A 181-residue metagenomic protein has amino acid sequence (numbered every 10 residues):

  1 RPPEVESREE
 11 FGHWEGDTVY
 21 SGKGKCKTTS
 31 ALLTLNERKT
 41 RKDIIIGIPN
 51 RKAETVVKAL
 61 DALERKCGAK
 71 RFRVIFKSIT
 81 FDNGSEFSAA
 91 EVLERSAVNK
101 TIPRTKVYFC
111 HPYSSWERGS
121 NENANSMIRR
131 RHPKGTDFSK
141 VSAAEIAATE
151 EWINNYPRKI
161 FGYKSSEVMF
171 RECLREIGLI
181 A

Functional and structural regions predicted by a protein language model:
R1-A31: Mobile-element integrase/transposase regions, centering on the N-terminal DNA-binding/Zn-coordinating module
R8, R73, T101-R104: Short, well-ordered coil/turn elements that cap or connect secondary structure elements
D17, L35, R41, L60 (+4 more regions): Mobile genetic element proteins and their domesticated derivatives, centered on retroelements and DNA transposons
T28, I45-K70: Active-site beta-loop-alpha junctions of metal-dependent nucleic acid enzymes, especially the RNase H-like/DDE
S30, R38-D43: Coil-to-beta-strand transition motifs
K70-A89, P112-Y113: Acidic/histidine-rich, metal-coordinating catalytic segments
A89-V92, S120: Short, well-ordered secondary-structure micro-motifs
V98, I102-A181: Charged alpha-helix within mobile-element recombinases
